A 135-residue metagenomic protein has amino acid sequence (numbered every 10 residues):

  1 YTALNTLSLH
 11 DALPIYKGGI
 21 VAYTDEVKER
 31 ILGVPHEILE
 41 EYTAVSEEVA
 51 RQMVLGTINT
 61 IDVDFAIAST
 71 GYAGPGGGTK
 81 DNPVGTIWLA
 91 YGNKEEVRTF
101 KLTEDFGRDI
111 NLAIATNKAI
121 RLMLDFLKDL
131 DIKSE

Functional and structural regions predicted by a protein language model:
Y1-D11: Single conserved hydrophobic/aromatic residue that forms the stacking wall/gate of nucleotide- or nucleobase-binding
A12-E135: Short alpha-helical segments enriched in small residues
